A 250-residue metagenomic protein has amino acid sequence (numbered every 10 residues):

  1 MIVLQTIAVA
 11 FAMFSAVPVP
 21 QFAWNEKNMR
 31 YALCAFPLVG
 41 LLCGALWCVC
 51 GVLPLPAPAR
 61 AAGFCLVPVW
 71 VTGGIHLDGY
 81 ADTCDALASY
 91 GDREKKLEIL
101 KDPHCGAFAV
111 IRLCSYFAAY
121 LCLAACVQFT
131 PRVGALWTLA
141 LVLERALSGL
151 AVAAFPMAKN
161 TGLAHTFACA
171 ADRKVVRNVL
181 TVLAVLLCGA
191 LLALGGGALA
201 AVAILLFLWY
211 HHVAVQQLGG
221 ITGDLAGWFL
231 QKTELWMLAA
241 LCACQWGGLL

Functional and structural regions predicted by a protein language model:
M1-W24: Membrane-proximal soluble regions of multi-pass membrane proteins
V9-A12, E26-G51, H165-C169: N-terminal beta-alpha supersecondary unit
P18-A23, I75, K95, G149-K159 (+1 more regions): C-terminal ends of transmembrane helices
M29-L46, A86-R132, L136-W137, K174-A190 (+2 more regions): Multi-pass membrane catalytic core of lipid/isoprenoid biosynthesis enzymes
C34-C84, A135-L139, G196-Q216: Membrane-embedded alpha-helical segments that form the functional core of polytopic membrane enzymes, especially those
L46-P54, V67, V71, L123-V127 (+7 more regions): Alpha-helical membrane-inserting segments
V67-C105, H212-T233: Acidic (Asp/Glu-rich) catalytic motifs at the cytosolic membrane interface
A146-L180, L218-T222: Solvent-exposed interhelical
